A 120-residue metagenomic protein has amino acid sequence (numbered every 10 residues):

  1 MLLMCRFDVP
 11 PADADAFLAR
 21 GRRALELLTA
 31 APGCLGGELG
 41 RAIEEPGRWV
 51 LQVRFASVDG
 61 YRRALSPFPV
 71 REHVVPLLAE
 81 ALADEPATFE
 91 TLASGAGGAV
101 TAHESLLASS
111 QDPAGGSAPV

Functional and structural regions predicted by a protein language model:
M1, D15-A16, P32-G33: Short, flexible segments with low predicted structural confidence
L2-D8, E38-L65, A102-L106, P119: Short, well-ordered beta-strand segments in beta-rich or mixed alpha/beta enzyme and ligand-binding folds
D8-A19: Short, surface-exposed ligand-recognition loops at beta-strand->loop->(often short) alpha-helix junctions that present
D13-D15, D59-Y61, G97: Residue-level signal for secondary-structure boundary sites
E26-L35, R54-T88, V120: An amphipathic, aromatic/His-enriched active-site/gating alpha helix that lines ligand/cofactor pockets
E38-G47, H73-V120: Glycine-rich beta-strand-turn "strand-cap" elements at beta-sheet edges
